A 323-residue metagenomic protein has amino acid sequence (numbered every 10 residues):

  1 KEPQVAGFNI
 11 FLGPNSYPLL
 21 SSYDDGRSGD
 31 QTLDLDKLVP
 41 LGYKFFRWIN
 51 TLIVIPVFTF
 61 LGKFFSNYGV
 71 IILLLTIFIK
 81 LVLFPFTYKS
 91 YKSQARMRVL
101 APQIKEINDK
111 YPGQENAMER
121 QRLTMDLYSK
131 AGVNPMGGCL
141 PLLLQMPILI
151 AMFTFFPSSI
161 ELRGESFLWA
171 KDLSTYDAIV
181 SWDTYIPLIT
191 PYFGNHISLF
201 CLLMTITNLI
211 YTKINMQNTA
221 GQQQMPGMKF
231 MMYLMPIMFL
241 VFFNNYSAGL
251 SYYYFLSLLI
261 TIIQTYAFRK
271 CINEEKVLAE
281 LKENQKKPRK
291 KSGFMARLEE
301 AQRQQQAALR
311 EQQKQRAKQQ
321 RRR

Functional and structural regions predicted by a protein language model:
K1-R323: Helix-loop-helix
